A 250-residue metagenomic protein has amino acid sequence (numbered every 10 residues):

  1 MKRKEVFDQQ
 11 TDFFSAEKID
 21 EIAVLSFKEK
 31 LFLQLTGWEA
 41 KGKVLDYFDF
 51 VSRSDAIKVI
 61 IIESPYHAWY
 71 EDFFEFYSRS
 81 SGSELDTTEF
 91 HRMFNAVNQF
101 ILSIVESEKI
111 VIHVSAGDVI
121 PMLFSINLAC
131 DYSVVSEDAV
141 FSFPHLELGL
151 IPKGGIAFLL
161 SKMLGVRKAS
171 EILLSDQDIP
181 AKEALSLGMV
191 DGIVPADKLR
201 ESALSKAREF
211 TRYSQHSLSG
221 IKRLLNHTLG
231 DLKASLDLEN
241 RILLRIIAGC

Functional and structural regions predicted by a protein language model:
M1-E63: Conserved CoA-thioester-binding segment of acyl-CoA-metabolizing enzymes
A56, E63-A96: Glycine- (often His-adjacent) and acidic-residue-rich active-site loop that binds/positions the CoA thioester
I62, I126-L128, A184, A203: Hydrophobic/aromatic residues within transmembrane alpha-helices of multi-pass small-molecule transporters
A96-L148: Glycine-rich beta-to-alpha active-site loop
P121, Q177-E183: Acidic, divalent-metal-coordinating active-site segment for phosphoryl/phosphodiester hydrolysis, typified by short
D131-Y132, E171, S175-Q177, G192: Well-ordered beta-strand positions
V134-S136, V190-L238: C-terminal long alpha-helix characteristic of the crotonase
A157-R167: Hydrophobic, secondary-structure "cap" segments at the distal end of domains
